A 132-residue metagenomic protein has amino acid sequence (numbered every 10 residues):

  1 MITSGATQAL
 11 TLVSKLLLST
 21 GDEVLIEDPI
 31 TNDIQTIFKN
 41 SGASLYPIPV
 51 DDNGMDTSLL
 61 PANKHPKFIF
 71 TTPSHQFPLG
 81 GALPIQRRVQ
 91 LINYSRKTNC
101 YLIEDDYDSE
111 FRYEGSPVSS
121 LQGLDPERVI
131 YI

Functional and structural regions predicted by a protein language model:
M1-N99, E110-F111, S116-I130: Conserved core of the PLP fold type I
